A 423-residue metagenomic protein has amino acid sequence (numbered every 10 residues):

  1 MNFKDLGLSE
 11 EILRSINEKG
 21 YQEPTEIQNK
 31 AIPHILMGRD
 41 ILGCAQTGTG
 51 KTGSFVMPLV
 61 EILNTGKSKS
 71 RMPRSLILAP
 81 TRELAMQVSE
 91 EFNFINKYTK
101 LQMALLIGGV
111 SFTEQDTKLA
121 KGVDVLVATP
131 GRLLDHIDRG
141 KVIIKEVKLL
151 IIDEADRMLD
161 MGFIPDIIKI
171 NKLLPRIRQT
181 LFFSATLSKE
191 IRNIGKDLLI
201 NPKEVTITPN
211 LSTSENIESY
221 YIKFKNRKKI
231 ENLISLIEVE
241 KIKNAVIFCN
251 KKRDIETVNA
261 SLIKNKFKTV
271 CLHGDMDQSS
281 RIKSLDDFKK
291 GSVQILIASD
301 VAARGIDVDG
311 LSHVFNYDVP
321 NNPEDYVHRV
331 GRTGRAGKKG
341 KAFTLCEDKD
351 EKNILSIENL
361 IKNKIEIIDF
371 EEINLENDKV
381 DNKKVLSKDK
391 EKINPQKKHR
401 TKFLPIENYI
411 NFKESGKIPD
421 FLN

Functional and structural regions predicted by a protein language model:
M1-F3, N408-Y409: A short, ordered amphipathic alpha-helix with a cationic face
N2-D378, I418, L422: Conserved helicase RecA-like core
I373-N423: Basic Arg/Gly/Lys-rich low-complexity intrinsically disordered segments
